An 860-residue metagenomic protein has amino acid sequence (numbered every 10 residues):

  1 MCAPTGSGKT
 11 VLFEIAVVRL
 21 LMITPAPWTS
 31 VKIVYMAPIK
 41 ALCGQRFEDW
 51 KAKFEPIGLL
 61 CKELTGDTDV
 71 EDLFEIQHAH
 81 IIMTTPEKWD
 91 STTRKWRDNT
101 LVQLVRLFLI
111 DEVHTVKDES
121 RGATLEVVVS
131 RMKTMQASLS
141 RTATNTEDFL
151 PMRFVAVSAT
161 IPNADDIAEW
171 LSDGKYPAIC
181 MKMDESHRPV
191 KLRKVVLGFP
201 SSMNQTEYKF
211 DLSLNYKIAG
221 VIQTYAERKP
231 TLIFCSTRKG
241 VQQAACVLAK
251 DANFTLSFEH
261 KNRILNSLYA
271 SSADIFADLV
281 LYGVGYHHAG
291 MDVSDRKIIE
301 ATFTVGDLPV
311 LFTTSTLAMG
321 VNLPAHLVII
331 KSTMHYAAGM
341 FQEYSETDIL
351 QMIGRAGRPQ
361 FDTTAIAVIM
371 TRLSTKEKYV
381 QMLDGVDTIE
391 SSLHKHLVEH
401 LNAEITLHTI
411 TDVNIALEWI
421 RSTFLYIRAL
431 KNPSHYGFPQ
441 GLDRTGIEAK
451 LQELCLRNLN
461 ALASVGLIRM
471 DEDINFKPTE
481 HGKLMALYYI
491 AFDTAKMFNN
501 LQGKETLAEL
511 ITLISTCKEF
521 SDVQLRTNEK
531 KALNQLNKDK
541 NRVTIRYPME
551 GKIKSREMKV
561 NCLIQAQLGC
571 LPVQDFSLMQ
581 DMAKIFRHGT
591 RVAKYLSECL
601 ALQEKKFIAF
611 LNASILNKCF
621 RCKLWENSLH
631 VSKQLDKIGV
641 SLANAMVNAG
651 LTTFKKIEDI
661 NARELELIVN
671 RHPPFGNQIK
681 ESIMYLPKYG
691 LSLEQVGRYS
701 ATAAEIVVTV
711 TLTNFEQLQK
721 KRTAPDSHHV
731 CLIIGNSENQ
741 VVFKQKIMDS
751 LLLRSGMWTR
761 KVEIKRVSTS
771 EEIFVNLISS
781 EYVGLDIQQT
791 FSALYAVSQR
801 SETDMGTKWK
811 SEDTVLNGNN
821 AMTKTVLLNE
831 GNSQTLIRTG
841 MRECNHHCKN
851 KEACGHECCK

Functional and structural regions predicted by a protein language model:
R19-Q45, Q136-L150: Conserved SF1/SF2 helicase motif Ia
P27-T84, K88, Y286: Conserved nucleic-acid-binding Ia/Ib motif block in the N-terminal RecA-like helicase ATPase lobe
Y35, K51-L64, F234, K239-V305 (+2 more regions): Conserved C-terminal RecA-like helicase domain
T68-M83, D292-P309: Conserved motor-coupling elements within RecA-like helicase/translocase cores
P86-D90, R97-A143: SF2 helicase catalytic motif II
P151-R153, V157-S172, Y176-V247, G285 (+2 more regions): Conserved interdomain linker/interface between the two RecA-like ATPase lobes of SF2 helicase motors
L327-I330, M334-Y336, Q342-L383: Conserved segment of the helicase C-terminal RecA-like domain
E404-I405, S422, D443-L451, L456-N644 (+6 more regions): C-terminal helical accessory/scaffold domains
